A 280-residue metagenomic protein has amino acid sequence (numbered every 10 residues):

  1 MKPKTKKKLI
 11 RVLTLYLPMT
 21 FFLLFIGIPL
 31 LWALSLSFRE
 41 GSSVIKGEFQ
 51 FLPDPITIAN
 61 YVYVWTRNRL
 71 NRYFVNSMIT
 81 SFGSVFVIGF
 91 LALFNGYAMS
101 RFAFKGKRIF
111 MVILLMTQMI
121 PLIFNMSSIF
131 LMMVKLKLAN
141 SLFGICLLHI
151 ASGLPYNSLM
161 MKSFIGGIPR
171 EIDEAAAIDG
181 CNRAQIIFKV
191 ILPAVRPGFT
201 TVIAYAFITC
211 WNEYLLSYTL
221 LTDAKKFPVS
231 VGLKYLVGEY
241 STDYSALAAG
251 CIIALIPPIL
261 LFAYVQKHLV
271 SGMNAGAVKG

Functional and structural regions predicted by a protein language model:
K2-G280: A structural signal for multi-pass alpha-helical bundles of membrane permease subunits that mediate small-molecule
